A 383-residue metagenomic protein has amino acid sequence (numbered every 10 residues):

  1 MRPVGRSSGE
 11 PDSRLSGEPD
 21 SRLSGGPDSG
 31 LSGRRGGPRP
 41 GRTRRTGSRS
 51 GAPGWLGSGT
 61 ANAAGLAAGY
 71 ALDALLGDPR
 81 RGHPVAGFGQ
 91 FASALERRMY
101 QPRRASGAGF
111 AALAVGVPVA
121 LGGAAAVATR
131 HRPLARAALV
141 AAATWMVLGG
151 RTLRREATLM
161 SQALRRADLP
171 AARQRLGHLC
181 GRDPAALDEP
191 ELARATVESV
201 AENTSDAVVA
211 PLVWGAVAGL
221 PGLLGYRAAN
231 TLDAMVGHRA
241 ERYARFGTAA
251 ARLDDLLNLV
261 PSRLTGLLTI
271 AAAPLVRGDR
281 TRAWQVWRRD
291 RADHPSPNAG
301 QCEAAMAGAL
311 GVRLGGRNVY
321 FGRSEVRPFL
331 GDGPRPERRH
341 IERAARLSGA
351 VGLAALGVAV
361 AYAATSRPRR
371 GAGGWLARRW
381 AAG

Functional and structural regions predicted by a protein language model:
M1-G383: Short amphipathic, positively biased membrane-proximal segments that drive organelle/inner-membrane targeting
